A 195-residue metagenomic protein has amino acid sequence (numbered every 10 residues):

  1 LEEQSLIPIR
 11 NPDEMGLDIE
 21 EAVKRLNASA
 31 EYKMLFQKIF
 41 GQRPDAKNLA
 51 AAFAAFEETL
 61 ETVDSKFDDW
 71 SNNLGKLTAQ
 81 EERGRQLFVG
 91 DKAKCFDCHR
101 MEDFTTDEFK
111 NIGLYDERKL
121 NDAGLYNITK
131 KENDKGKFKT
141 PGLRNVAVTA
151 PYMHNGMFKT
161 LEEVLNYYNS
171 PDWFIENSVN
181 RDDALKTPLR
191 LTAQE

Functional and structural regions predicted by a protein language model:
L1-E195: Periplasmic c-type cytochrome electron-transfer domains
